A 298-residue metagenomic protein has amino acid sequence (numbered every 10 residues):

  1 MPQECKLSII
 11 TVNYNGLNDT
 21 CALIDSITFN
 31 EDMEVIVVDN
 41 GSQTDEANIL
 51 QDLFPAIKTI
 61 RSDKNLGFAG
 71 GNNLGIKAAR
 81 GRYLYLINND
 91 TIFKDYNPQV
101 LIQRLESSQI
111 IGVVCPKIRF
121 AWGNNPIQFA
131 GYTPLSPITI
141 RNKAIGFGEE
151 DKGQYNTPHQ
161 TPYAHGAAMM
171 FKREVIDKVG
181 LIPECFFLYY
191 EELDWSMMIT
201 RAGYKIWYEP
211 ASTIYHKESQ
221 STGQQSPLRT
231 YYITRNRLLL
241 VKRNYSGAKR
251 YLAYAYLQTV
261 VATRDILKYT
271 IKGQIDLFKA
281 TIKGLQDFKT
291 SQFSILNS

Functional and structural regions predicted by a protein language model:
M1-S26: N-proximal low-complexity "stem/linker" segments adjacent to membrane-targeting elements
L17, S26, D39-N48, K64: A conserved acidic beta->alpha catalytic loop
D25-M33: Short, acidic, metal-binding catalytic loop of nucleotide-sugar glycosyltransferases
S62-A79, N89: Glycine-rich, basic loop-to-helix element that forms the pyrophosphate-binding segment of sugar-nucleotide handling
L84: Short aromatic/hydrophobic "clamp" motif used to bind/position activated sugar donors
I92-F129, L135-P137: Conserved donor NDP-sugar-binding/catalytic core segment of glycosyltransferases
P162-T213: A short, conserved alpha-helix in the catalytic core of glycosyltransferases
L228-N236, G247-S298: Non-catalytic, C-terminal membrane-associated alpha-helical segments of glycosyltransferases
